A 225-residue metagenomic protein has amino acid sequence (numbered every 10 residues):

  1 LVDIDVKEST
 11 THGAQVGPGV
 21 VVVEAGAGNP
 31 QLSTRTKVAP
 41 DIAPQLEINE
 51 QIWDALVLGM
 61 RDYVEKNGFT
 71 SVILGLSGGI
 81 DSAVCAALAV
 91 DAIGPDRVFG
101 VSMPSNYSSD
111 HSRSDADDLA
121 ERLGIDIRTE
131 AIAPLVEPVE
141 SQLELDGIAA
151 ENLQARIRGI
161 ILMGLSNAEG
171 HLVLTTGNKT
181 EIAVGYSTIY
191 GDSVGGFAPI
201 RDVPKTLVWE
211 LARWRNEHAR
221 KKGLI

Functional and structural regions predicted by a protein language model:
L1, I73-G75, V84, F99-S102 (+6 more regions): Structured core elements
L1-G75, V90-D91: RNA-binding accessory domains that recognize and position tRNA/RNA substrates
D3, V22-A39, R97-S102, N106-G147 (+3 more regions): A conserved beta-strand->alpha-helix junction
E47, L76-I80, M103-H111, I127-E130 (+3 more regions): Alpha-helix capping and helix-loop boundary segments enriched in small/acidic/polar residues
E47, Q51-A55, N67, I80 (+5 more regions): Conserved active-site and cofactor/substrate-binding residues in soluble primary-metabolism enzymes
R61-T70, D91, P95-V98, P138-S141 (+2 more regions): Conserved helix-loop functional segments at active or binding sites
T70-L76, I80-D117: ATP-dependent adenylation/pyrophosphate-handling site
I93, L123, E144-K221: Active-site adenylate/phosphate-handling loop in enzymes that bind or generate adenylated species
